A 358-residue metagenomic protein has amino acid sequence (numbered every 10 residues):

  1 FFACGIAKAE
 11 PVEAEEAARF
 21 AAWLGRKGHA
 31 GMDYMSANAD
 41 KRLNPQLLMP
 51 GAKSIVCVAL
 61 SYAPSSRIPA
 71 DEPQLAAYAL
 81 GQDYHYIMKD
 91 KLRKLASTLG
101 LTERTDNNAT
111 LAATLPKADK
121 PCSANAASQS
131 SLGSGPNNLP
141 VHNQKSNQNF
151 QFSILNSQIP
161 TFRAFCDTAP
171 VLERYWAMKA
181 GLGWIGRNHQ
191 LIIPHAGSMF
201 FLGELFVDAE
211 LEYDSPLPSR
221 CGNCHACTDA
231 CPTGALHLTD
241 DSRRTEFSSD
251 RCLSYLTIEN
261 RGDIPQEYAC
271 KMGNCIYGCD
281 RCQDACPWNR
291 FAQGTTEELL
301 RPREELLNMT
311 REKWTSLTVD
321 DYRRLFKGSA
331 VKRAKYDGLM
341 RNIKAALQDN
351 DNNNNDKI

Functional and structural regions predicted by a protein language model:
F1-N108, S131, N138, H142-R220: Auxiliary alpha/beta "docking" domains used to position bulky ligands
I192-P216, S249-Y268, V319-R323: Short, charged low-complexity linear segments at domain edges
Y213-G222, Y268-C279: Immediate flanking context of iron-sulfur cluster ligation sites
A226-T257, R261, C275-L299: Iron-sulfur cluster-binding cysteine motifs and their immediate structural context in ferredoxin-like electron-transfer
Y255-Y277, N308-K332: Short Fe-S-cluster ligation motifs
R323-R324, N353-I358: Amphipathic alpha-helical scaffolding segments comprising HEAT/armadillo-like alpha-solenoid repeats
R324-K327, K332-N350: Long, compositionally biased charged/polar accessory segments in the mid-to-C-terminal portions of proteins
